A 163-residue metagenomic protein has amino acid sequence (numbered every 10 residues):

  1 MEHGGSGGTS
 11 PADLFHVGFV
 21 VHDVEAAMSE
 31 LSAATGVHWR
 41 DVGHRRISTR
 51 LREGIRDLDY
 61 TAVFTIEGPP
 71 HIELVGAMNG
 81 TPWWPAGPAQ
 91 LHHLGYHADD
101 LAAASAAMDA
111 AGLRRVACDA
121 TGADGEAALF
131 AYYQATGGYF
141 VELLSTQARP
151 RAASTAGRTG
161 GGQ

Functional and structural regions predicted by a protein language model:
M1-G8, E73, D109-Q163: Vicinal oxygen chelate
M1-L51: Long, hydrophobic N-terminal alpha-helical segment
L14, G18, L31, I72-V75 (+2 more regions): Short, structured motif recognition centered on aromatic/hydrophobic residues
L14-H22, V63-I66, P85-A102: Vicinal oxygen chelate
A26-S29, A102-A106: Short, conserved charged micro-motifs
H38-W84, A128-R149: Conserved short beta-strand elements that form part of the metal-binding/catalytic scaffold of enzyme active sites
P82-A89, A152-A156: A short, polar/proline- and glycine-enriched secondary-structure boundary/capping micro-motif
